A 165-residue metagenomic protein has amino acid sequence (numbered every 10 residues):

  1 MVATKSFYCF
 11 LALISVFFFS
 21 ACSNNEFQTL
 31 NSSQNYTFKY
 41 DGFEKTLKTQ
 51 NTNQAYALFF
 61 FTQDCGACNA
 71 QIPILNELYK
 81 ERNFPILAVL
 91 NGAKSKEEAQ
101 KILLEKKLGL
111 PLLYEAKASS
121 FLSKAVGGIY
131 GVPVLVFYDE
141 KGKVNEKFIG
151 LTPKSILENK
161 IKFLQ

Functional and structural regions predicted by a protein language model:
V2-F10: Bacterial N-terminal signal peptides that target proteins for export
C22-T49: N-terminal "domain-start" segment that seeds a small globular fold
K48-G66: Short active-site neighborhood of thiol/selenol oxidoreductases, capturing the structured segment around
N53-A55, N83-P85, L108-L110: Loop/turn elements at helix/coil->beta-strand transitions in domains of secreted/extracellular proteins
C65-C68, L135: The canonical Cys-X-X-Cys-His
N69-K106, A118-S123: Structural microenvironment flanking redox-active thiols in thiol-disulfide oxidoreductases
L108, K117-K160: Thiol/disulfide oxidoreductase modules built on the thioredoxin-like
